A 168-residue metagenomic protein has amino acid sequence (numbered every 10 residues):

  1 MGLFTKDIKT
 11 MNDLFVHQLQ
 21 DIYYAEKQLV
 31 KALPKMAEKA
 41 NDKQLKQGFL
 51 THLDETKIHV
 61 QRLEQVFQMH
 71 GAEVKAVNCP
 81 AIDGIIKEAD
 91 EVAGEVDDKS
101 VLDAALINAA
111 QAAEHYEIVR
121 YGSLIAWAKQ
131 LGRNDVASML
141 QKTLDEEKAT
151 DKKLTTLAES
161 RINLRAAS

Functional and structural regions predicted by a protein language model:
M1-S168: Amphipathic alpha-helical hairpins
